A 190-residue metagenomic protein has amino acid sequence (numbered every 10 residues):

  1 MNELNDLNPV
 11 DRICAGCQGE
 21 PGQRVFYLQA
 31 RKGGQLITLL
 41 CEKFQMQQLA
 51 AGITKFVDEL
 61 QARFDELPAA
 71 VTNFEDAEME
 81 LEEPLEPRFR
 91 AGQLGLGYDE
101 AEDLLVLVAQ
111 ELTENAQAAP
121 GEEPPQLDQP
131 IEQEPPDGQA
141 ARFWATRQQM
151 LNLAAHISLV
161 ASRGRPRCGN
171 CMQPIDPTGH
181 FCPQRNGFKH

Functional and structural regions predicted by a protein language model:
M1-E59: The feature marks the first
M1-F26, L67-Q133, D137-A140: Intrinsic, low-complexity N-terminal interaction/targeting segments
R24-A30, L49, I53, L105-A109 (+3 more regions): Short, structured motif recognition centered on aromatic/hydrophobic residues
I37-E80, E86-R88: Short, well-structured hydrophobic secondary-structure segments
L40, G97, R142-W144: Generic structural detector for well-ordered beta-strands
E114-F181: Mixed-charge, glycine-accented linear interaction segment located at domain edges/termini
P183-H190: Short cysteine/histidine-rich metal-coordination sites, predominantly Zn2+-binding motifs
